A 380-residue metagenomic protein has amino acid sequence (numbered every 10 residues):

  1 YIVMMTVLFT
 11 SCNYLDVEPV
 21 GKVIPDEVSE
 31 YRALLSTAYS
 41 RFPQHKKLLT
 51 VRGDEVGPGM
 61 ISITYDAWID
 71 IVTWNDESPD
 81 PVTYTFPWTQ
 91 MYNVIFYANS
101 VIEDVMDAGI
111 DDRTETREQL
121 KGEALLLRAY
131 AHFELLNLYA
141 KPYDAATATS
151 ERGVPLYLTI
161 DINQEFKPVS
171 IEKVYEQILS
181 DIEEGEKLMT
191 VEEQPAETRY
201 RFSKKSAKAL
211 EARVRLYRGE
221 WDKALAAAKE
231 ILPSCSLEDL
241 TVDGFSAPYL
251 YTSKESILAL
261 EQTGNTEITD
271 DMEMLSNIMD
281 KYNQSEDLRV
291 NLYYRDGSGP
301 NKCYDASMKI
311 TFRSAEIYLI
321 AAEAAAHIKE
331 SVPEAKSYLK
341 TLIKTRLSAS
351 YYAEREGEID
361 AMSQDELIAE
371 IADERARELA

Functional and structural regions predicted by a protein language model:
C12-G57, K336, D365: Membrane-proximal, proline-rich intrinsically disordered regions
G21-D26, L49-Y65, K141-S150, V191-E267 (+1 more regions): Short, surface-exposed recognition loops and adjoining beta-strand edges that mediate ligand/DNA contacts, enriched
A33, G219, K223-Y318, R346-E358 (+3 more regions): Hydrophobic-face positions in mid-chain alpha helices that act as interaction patches
W68-Y139, V169, E186-T190, Q194 (+3 more regions): Conserved, well-structured interaction surfaces
I95-A98, Y175, I182, A228 (+1 more regions): Inward-facing hydrophobic residues that define packing positions of alpha-helical scaffold repeats
Y175, W221, S331-V332: TPR-repeat structural position
